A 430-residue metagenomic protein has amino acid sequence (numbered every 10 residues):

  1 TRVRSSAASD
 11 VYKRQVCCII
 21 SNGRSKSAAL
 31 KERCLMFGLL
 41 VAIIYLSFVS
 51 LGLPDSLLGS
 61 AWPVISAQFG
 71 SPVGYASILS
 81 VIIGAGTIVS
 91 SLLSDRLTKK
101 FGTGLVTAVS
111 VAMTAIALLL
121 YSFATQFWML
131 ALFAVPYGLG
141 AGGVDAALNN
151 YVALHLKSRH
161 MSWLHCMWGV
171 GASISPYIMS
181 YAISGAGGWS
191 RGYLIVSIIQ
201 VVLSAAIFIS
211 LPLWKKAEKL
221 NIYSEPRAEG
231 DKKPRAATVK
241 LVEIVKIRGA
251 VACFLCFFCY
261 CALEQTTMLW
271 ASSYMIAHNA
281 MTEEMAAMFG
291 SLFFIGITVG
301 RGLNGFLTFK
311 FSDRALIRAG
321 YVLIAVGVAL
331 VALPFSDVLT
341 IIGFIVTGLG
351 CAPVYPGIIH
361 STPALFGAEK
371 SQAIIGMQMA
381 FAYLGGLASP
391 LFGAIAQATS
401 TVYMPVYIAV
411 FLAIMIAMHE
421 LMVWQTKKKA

Functional and structural regions predicted by a protein language model:
T1-Q15: Single conserved hydrophobic/aromatic residue that forms the stacking wall/gate of nucleotide- or nucleobase-binding
L58-G59, R248-S291: Extracytoplasmic gate region of multi-pass secondary transporters
I65-S66, L97-T98, I178-G187, M275-I276 (+2 more regions): Interfacial helix-cap and linker-helix signal at transmembrane-aqueous boundaries of multi-pass secondary transporters
G70, G102, F123-T125, A280 (+1 more regions): Helix-breaking motifs and short loop linkers at transmembrane-helix boundaries and internal kinks in secondary membrane
V89-T125: Conserved MFS/SLC helix-loop-helix module at the cytosolic interface between two early adjacent transmembrane helices
F133-M167: Cytoplasmic helix-loop-helix junction between adjacent transmembrane helices in 12-TM secondary transporters
G192-I209, P405-E420: Symmetry-related core transmembrane helices of the 12-TM Major Facilitator Superfamily/SLC fold
A368-T401: A late C-terminal transmembrane helix in Major Facilitator Superfamily
